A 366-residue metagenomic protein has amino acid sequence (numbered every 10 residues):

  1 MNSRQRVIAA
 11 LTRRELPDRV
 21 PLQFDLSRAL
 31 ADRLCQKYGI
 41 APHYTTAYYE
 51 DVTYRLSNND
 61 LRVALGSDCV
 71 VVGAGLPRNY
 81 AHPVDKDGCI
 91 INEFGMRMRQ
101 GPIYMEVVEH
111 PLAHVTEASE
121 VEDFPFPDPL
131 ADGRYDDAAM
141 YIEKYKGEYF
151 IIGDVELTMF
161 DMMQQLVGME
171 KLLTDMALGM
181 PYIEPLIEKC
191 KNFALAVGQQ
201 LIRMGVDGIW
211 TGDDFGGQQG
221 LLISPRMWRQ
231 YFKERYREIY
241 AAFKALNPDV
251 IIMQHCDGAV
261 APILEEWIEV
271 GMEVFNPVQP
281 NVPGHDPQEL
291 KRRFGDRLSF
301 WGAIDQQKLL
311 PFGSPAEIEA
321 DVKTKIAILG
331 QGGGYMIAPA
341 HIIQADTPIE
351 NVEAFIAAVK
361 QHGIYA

Functional and structural regions predicted by a protein language model:
M1-T45, I91, Q100-E106, V115-A366: Active-site loop segments of alpha/beta catalytic cores
R33-N79: Segments that shape or occlude catalytic/ligand-binding pockets
V72-D85, F126, L130, L157-F160: Short, glycine/charge-rich beta-strand/loop segments that flank catalytic centers and engage negatively charged groups
G88: Charged, often glycine-rich, active-site loop that binds/positions anionic groups
